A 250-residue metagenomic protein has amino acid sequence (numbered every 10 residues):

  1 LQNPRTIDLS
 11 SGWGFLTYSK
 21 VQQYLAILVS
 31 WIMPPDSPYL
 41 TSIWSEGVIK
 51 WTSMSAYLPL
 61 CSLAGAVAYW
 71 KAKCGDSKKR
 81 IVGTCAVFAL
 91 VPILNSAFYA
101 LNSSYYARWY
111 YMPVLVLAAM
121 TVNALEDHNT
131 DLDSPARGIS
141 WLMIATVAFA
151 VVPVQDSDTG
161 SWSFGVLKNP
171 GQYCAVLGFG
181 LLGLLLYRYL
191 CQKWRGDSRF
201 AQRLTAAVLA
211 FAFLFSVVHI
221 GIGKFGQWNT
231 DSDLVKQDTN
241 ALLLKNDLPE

Functional and structural regions predicted by a protein language model:
L1-G75, F88, Y99, Y106 (+2 more regions): Periplasmic/ER-lumenal interhelical loops and adjacent helix-loop junctions in multi-pass membrane proteins
G75-D76, D131: Membrane-interface junctions
I81-A241: Contiguous transmembrane helix-bundle modules in multi-pass membrane proteins
